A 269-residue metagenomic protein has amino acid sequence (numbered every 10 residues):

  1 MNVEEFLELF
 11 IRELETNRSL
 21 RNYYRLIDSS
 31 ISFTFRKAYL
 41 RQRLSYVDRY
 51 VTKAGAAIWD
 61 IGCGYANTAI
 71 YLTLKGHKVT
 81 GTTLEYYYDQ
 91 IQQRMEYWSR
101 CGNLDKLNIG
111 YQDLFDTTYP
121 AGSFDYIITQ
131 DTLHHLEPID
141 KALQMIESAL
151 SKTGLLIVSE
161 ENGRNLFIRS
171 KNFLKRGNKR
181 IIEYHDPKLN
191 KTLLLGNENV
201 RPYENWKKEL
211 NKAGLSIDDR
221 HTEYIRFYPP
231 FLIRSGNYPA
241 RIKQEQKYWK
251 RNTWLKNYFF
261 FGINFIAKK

Functional and structural regions predicted by a protein language model:
M1-L26: N-terminal, positively charged/glycine-rich alpha-helical extensions of SAM-dependent methyltransferases
R36-G55: Conserved alpha-helix/loop element of class I SAM-dependent methyltransferases that forms part of the SAM/SAH-binding
A66-D116: Class I SAM-dependent methyltransferase SAM/SAH-binding core
I109, F173-K175, E204, K208 (+1 more regions): A C-terminal cap/extension of S-adenosyl-L-methionine-dependent methyltransferases that defines the acceptor-substrate
F115-I127: A short acidic, Gly/Pro-enriched loop at the edge of an enzyme's catalytic core that lines a small-molecule cofactor
D140-L155: A short glycine-rich, Lys/Arg-flanked "PGG" loop and its adjoining helix->strand segment in the class I
I157-E183: Conserved class I S-adenosyl-L-methionine
L189-N205: Acceptor-substrate binding/catalytic loop of class I
